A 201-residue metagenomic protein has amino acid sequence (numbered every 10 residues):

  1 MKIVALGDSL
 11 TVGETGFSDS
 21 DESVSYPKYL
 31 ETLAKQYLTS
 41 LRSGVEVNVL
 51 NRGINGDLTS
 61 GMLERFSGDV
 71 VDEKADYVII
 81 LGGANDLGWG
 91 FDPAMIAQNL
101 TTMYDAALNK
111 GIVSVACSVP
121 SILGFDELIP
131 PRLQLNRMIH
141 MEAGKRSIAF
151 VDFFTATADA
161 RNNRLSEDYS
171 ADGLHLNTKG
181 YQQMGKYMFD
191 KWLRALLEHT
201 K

Functional and structural regions predicted by a protein language model:
M1-R52, S67-K74: Serine-esterase "nucleophile elbow" of acetyl-processing enzymes
K2-A5, T11, N48-G53, Y77-G82 (+2 more regions): Structural recognition of the beta-strand scaffold that forms the well-ordered cores of secreted hydrolase catalytic
V4, E46-E73, D86-S114: Internal alpha/beta domain cores that form substrate/cofactor-binding pockets in large enzymes and binding proteins
S9-V12, I54-T59, A84-G88, P120-G124 (+1 more regions): Solvent-exposed loop/turn segments at secondary-structure junctions within structured extracellular/periplasmic domains
T15-D21, G90-A94, D126-P130: Short, solvent-exposed loop/turn segments at secondary-structure boundaries
Y29-Y37, D69, T102, A106 (+5 more regions): Alpha-helical structural signal in soluble globular domains
S121-K201: Catalytic His-Asp segment of secreted/periplasmic serine-dependent ester chemistry enzymes
